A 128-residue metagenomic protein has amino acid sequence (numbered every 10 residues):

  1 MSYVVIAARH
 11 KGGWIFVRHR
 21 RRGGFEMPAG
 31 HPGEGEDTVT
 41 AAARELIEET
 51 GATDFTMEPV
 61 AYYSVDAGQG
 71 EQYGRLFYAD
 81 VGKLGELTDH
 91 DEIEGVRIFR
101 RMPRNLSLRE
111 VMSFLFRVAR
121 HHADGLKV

Functional and structural regions predicted by a protein language model:
M1-G13: Conserved N-terminal beta-strand and adjoining loop/helix that marks the start of the Nudix/MutT-like hydrolase domain
S2, G23, Y73-R75: A generic structural signal for short beta-strands and their flanking turns/coil linkers
R9-K11, R18-G24, V81: Short, flexible beta-strand-to-coil junctions
H10, H19, H31, H90 (+1 more regions): Histidine (H) residue identity feature
E26-G30: A short gly/proline-enriched turn/hairpin at secondary-structure junctions
G33-T56, Y62-V118: Unchanged
A123-V128: Charge-rich, low-complexity intrinsically disordered segments
